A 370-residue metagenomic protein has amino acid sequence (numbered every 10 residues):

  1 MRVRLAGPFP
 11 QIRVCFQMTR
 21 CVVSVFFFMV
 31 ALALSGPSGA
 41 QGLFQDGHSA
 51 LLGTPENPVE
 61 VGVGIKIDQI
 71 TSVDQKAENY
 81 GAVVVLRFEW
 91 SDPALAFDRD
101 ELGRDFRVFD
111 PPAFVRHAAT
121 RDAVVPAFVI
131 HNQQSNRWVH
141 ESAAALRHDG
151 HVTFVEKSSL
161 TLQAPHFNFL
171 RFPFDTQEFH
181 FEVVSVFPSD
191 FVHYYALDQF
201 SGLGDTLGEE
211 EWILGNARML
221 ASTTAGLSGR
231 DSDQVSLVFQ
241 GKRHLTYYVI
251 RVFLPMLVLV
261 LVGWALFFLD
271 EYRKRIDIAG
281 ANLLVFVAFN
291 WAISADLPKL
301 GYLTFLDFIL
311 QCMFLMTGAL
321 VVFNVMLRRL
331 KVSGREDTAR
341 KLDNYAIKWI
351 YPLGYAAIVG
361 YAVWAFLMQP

Functional and structural regions predicted by a protein language model:
V3-R4, F9: Low-complexity, intrinsically disordered Ser/Thr/Pro- and acidic-rich segments
V22-F27, I350: Sec-dependent signal peptide hydrophobic core
F27-F28, S38: Cleavable N-terminal signal peptides
Q41-L102, E271, F305-P370: Intrinsically disordered, low-complexity peripheral segments of secretory-pathway and membrane proteins
Q41-V238: Soluble non-transmembrane domains of integral membrane proteins
S236-P352: Channel- or pocket-lining gating/hinge segments that regulate access to a cavity or pore
